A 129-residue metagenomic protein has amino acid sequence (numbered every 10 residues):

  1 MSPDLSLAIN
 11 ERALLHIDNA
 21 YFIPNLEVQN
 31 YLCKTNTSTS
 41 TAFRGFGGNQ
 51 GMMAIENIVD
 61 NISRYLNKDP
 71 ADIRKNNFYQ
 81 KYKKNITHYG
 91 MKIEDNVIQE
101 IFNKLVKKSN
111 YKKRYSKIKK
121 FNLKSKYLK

Functional and structural regions predicted by a protein language model:
M1-G51, L123-K129: Gly/Pro-rich active-site capping loops and adjacent beta-alpha segments that organize cofactor/substrate pockets
P3-H16, A42-D72, N77, Y89 (+2 more regions): Alpha-helical support elements that line or immediately flank enzyme active sites and cofactor-binding pockets
F22, Y31, F43-F46, Y65 (+5 more regions): Phenylalanine-focused residue identity feature
Q29-L32, R64, K107, Y111: Conserved helix-loop functional segments at active or binding sites
K34-T39, K75-I86: Short acidic (Asp/Glu) and glycine-rich catalytic loops that position anionic groups and cofactors
Q80-K129: Helix-loop-helix junctions that connect adjacent transmembrane helices in secondary transporters/permeases, recognized
